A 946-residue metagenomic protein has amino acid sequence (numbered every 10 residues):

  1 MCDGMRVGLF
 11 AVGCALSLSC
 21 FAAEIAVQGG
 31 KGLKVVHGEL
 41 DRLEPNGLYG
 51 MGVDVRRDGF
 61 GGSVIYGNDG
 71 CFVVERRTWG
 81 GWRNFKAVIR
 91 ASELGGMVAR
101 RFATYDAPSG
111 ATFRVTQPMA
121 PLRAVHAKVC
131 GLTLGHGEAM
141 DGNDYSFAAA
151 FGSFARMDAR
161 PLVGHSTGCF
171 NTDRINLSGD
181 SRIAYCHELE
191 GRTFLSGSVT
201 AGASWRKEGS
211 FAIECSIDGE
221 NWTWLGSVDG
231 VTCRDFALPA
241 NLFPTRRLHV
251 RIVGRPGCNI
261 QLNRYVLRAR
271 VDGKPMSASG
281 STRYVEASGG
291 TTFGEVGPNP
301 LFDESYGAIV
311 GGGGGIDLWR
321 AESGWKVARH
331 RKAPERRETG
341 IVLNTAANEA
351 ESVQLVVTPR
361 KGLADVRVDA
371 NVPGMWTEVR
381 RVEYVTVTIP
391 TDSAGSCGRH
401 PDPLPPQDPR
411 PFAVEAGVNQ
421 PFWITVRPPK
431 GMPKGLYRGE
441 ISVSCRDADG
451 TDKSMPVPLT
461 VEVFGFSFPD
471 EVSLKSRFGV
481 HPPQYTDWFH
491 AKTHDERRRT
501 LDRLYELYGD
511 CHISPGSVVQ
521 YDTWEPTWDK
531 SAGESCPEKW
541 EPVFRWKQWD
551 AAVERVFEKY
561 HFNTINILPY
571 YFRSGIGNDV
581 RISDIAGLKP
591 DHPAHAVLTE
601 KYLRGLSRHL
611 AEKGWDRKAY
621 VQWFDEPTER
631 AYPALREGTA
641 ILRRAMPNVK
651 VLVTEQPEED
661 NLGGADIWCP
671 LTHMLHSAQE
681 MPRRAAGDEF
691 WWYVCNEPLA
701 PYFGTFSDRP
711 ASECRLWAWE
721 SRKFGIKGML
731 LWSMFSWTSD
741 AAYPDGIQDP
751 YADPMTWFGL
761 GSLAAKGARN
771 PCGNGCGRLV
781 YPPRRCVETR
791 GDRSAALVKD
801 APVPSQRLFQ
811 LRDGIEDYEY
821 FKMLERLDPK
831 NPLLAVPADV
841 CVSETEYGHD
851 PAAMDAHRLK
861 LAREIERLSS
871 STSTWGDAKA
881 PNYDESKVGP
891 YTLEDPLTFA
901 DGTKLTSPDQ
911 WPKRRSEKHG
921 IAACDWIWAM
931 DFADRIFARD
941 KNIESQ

Functional and structural regions predicted by a protein language model:
G29-G32, L122, T292-S323, S871-K918: N-terminal pre-domain segments of enzymes
L33-E39, G168-S196, C233-R234: Short beta-strands within extracellular/lumenal beta-sheet-rich domains
Y49-G50, V88, M97-P108, F113-M157 (+10 more regions): Catalytic domains of carbohydrate-active enzymes that cleave complex glycans
M51-V53, R57, T193-R206: A short beta-strand element within beta-rich, extracytoplasmic domains of secreted/secretory-pathway proteins
R77, E214-D218, S227: Conserved Ser/Thr-centered positions that define the repeating blades of beta-propeller domains
N299-R337, A350, R360-I424, M432: Surface-exposed binding patches on compact interaction domains or structured appendages
D408, V418, R427-K430, Y437-C445 (+4 more regions): Aromatic-lined carbohydrate-binding surfaces of glycoside hydrolases
I667-S762: Catalytic-core region of carbohydrate-active enzymes that cleave or remodel glycosidic bonds
